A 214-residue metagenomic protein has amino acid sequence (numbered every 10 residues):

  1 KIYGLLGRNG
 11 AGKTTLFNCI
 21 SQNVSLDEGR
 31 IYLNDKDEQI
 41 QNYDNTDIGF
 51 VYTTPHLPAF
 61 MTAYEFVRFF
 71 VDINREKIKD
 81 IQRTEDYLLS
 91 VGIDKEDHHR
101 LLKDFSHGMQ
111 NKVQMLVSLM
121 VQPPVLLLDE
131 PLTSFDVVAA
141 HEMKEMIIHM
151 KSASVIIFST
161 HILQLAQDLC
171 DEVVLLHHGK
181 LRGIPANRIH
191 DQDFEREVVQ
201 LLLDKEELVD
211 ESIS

Functional and structural regions predicted by a protein language model:
S21: Helix-to-loop junction immediately C-terminal to a conserved catalytic motif
G29-D44, G183-P185: Conserved ABC transporter NBD signature motif
F60-N74: Q-loop/switch helix immediately C-terminal to the Walker
R68, K79-D97: Conserved ABC ATPase "signature" region
L126-E130, F135: Catalytic Walker B motif of ABC-type/P-loop ATPase nucleotide-binding domains
A140-S152: Helical segment within the ABC ATPase nucleotide-binding domain
